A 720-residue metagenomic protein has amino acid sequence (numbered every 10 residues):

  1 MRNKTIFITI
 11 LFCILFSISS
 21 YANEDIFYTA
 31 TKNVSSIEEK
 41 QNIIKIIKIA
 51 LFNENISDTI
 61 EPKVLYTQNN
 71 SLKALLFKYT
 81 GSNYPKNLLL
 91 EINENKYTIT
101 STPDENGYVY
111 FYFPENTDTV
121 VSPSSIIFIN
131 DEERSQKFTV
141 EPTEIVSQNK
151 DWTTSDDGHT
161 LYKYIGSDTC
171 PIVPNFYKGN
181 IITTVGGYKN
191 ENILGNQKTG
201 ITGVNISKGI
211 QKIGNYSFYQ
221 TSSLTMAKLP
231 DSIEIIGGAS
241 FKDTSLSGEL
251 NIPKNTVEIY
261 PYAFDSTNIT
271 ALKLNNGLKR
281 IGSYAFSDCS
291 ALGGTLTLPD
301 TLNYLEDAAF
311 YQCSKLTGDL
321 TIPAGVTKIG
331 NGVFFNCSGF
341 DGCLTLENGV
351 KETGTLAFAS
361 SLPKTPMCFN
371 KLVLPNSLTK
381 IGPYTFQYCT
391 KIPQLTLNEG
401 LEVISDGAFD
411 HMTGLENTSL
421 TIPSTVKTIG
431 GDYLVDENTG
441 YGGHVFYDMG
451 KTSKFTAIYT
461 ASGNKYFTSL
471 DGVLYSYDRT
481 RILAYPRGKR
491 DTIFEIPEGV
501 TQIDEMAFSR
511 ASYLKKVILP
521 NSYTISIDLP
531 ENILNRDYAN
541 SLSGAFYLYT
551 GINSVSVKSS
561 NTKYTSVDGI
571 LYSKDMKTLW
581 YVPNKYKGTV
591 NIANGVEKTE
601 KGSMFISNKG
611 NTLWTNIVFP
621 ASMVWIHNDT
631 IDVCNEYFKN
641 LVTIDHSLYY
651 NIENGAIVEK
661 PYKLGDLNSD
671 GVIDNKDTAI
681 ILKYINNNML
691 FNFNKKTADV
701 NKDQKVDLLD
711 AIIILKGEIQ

Functional and structural regions predicted by a protein language model:
K4-A22: Sec-dependent N-terminal signal peptides of Gram-positive bacterial secreted proteins and lipoproteins
S17-N23, K660-Q720: Cellulosome-associated attachment modules in secreted, modular CAZymes
Y21-E61, T143-Q148: Low-complexity, acidic Ser/Thr/Pro-rich repeat tracts that form intrinsically disordered stalk/linker regions of very
E94-E105: Solvent-exposed serine/threonine-rich low-complexity stretches and specific carbohydrate-binding patches
G107-F111: Short strand-edge motifs at loop-to-beta-strand transitions and within beta-strands of extracellular beta-rich domains
E132-T143: Edge beta-strands of extracellular beta-sandwich domains
G166-T183, K198-K212, S222-I235, S245-E258 (+16 more regions): Structural signature of tandem-repeat unit edges
N215-S217, G237-S240, Y260-A263, G282-A285 (+9 more regions): Consensus positions within tandem repeat domains that build extended binding/scaffold surfaces
